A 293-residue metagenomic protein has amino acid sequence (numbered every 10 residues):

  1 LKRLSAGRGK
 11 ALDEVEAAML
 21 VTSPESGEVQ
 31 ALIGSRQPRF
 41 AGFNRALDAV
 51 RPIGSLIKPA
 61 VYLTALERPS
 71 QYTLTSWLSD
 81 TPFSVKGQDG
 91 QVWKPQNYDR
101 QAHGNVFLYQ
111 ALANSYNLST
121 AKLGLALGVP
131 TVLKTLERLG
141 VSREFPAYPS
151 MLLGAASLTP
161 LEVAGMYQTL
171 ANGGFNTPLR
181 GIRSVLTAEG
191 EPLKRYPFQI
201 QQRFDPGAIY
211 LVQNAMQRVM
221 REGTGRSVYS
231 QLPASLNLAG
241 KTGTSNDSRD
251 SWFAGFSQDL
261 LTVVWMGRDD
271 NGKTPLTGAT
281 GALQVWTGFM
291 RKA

Functional and structural regions predicted by a protein language model:
L1-A11, M19-S23, L32, P38-F43 (+5 more regions): A penicillin-recognizing enzyme superfamily signal
A11-V15, S76-L78, A147, S230-Q231: Short, glycine-/polar-rich solvent-exposed loops and beta-turns at beta-strand/coil boundaries
A17, V29-A31, Q37-R39, F43 (+8 more regions): Extended, hydrophobic alpha-helical segments in both membrane/secreted and soluble proteins
A17-A18, L78-F83, G87, P95-N172 (+1 more regions): Active-site-adjacent helix/loop patches that line small-molecule binding or acyl-intermediate pockets
V29-F40, T131-F145, L261-W265: Active-site-adjacent bridging/hinge elements
D48-N105, P178-E191: Short, glycine/proline-biased beta-turn/loop segments that scaffold the active-site neighborhood
